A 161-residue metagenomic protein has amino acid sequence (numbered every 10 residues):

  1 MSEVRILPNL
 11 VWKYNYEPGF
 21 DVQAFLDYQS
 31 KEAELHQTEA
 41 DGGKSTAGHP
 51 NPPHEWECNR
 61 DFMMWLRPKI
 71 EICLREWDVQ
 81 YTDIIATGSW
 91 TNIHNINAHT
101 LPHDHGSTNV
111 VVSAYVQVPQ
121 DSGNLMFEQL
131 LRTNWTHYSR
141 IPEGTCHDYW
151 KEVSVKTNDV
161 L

Functional and structural regions predicted by a protein language model:
M1-Y81, H99, N124: Non-heme Fe(II)/2-oxoglutarate
R5-P8, D83-I85, T157-V160: A short, polar/charged loop/turn motif at coil->beta-strand junctions and beta-hairpin connectors
P8-L10, I85-T87, T108-V110: Residues at beta-strand starts and edge strands
R60, M64, P68, I85 (+2 more regions): Alpha-helix initiation and capping sites
V79-S89: A short coil-to-beta-strand element that immediately follows conserved catalytic motifs
T91-L161: Catalytic core of non-heme Fe(II) oxygenases with the double-stranded beta-helix
